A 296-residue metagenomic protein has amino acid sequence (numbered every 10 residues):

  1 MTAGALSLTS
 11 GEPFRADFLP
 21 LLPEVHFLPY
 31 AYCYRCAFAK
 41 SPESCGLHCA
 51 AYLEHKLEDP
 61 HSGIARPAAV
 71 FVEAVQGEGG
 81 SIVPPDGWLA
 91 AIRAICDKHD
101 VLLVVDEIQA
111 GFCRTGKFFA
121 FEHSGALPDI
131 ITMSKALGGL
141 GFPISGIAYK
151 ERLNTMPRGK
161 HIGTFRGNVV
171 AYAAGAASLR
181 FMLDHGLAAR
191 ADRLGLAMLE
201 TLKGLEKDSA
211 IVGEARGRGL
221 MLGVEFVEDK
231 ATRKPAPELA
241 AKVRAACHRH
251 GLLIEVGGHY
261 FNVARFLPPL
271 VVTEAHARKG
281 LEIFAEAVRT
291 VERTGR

Functional and structural regions predicted by a protein language model:
M1-R296: Conserved N-terminal phosphate-binding loop of PLP-dependent enzymes in the Aspartate aminotransferase
